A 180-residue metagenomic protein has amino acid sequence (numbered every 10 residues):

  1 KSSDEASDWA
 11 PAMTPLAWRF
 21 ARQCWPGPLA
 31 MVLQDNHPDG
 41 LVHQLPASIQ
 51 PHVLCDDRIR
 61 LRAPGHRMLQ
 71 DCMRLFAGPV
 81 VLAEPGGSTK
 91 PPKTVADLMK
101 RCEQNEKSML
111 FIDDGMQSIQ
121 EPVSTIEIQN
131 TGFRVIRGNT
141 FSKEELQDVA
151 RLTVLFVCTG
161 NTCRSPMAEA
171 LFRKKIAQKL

Functional and structural regions predicted by a protein language model:
K1-L155: Active-site-adjacent structural elements in enzyme catalytic cores
L152-L180: Conserved active-site segments centered on acidic
